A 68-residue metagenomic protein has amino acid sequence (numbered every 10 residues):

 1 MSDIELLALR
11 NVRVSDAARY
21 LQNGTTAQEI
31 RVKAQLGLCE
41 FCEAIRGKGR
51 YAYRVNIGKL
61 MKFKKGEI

Functional and structural regions predicted by a protein language model:
M1-K33: Polyanion-binding surface elements
Y20-R54, M61: Major-groove DNA-recognition helix of helix-turn-helix-type DNA-binding domains
K33, G66-E67: Residue-level signal for well-ordered alpha-helical positions
K59-G66: Short, charged/polar, Gly/Pro-enriched secondary-structure boundary elements
